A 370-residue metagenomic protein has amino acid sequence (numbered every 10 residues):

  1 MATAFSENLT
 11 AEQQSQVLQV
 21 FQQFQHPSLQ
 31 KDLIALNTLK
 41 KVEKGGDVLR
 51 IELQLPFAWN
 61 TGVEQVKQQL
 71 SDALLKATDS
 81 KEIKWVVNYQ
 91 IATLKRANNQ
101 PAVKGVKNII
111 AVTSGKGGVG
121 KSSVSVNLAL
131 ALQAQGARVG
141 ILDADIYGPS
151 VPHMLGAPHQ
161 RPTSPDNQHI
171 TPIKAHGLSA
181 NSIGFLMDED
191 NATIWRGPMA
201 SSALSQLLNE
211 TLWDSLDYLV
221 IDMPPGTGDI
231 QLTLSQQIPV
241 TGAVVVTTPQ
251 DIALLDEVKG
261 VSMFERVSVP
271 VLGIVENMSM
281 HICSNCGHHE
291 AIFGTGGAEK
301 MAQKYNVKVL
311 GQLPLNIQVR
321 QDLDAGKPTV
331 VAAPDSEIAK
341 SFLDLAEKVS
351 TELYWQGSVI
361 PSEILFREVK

Functional and structural regions predicted by a protein language model:
A2-K40: N-proximal, solvent-exposed amphipathic alpha-helical segments enriched in charged/polar residues
A35-T38, E43-D47, E52-T113, G357: Extreme N-terminal, non-catalytic leader segments that precede Walker-type/kinase nucleotide-binding cores
I109-D143, D166, E257, V261: Walker A/P-loop phosphate-binding motif and the immediately C-terminal alpha-helix
L132, A137-W195, S201, L208: Phosphate-binding loop that captures ATP/GTP phosphates
M187-L234: Phosphate-binding/switch loop-helix module in NTP-utilizing enzymes
D217-Y218, P224-A325: Conserved catalytic-core segment of NTP-binding enzymes
A325-I338: C-terminal boundary of histidine-terminating zinc-finger modules
D344, K348, G357-K370: A short, charged, Gly/Pro-tolerant segment at domain boundaries
